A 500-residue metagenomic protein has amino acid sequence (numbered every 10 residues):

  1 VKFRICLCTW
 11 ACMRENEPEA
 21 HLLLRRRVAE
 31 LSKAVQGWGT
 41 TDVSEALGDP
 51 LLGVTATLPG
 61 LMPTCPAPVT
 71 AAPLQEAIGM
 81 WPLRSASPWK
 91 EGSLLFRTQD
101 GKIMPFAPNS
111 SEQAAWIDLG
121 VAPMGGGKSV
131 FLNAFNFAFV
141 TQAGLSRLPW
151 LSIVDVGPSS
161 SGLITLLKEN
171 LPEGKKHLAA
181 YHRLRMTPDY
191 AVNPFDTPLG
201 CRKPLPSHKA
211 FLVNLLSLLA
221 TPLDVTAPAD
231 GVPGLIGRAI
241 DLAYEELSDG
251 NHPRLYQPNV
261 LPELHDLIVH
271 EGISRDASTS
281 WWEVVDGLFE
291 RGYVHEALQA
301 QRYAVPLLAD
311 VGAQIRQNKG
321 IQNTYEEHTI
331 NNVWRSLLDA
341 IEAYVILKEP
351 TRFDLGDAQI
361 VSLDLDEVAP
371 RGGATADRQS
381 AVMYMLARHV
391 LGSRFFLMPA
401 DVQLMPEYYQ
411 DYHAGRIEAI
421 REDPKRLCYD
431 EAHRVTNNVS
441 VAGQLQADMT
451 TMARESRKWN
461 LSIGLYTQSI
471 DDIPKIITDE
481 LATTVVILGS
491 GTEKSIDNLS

Functional and structural regions predicted by a protein language model:
V1-V121: Basic- and hydrophobic-enriched, low-structure N-terminal and domain-boundary segments that flank ATP-binding catalytic
V54-M104, S110-S111, V140-G144, S161-N170 (+1 more regions): P-loop NTPase motor domains
G125: Walker A (P-loop) phosphate-binding loop of P-loop NTPases
K128: Conserved lysine of the Walker
F131, F135: Hydrophobic positions on the alpha1 helix immediately C-terminal to the Walker A/P-loop
A143-L151: Conserved SF1/SF2 helicase motif Ia
L151-V154, S362, C428, S456 (+1 more regions): Structural recognition of the conserved hydrophobic beta-strand(s) that form the central parallel beta-sheet of P-loop
P198, Q444-S500: Conserved ATP-driven motor cores of ASCE-family P-loop NTPases powering translocation/secretion/packaging/pilus
